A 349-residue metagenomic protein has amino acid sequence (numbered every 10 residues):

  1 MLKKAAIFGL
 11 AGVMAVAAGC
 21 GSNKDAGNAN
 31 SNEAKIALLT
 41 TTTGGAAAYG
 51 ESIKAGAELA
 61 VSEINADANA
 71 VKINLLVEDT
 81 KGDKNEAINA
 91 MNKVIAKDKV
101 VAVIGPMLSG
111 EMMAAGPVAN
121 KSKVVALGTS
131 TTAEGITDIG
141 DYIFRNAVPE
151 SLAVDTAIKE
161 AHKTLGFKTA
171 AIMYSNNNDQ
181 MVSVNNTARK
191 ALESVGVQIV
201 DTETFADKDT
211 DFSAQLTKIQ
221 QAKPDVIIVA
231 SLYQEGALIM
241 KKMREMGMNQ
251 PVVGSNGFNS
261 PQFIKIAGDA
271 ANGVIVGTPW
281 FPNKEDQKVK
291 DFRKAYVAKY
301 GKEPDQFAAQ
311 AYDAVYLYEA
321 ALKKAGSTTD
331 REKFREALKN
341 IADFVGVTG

Functional and structural regions predicted by a protein language model:
M1-K35, A66-N69: Short, low-complexity disordered leader/linker segments with a strong preference for bacterial N-terminal type II
K24-A26, Y49-I53, E63, D67-G135 (+2 more regions): Beta-alpha junction/loop-to-helix N-cap segments that form part of ligand/metal-binding clefts
A37-G56, E78-N85, M107-L108, M173-V182 (+3 more regions): Extracytoplasmic "Venus flytrap"
A87, N146-T169, V182-V184, D211-F212 (+4 more regions): Hydrophobic alpha-helical segments within soluble ligand-binding/sensing domains
A119, N185-G277: Extracellular/periplasmic bilobed ligand-binding domains
I143-T204, V226, Y318, L322: An alpha-beta-alpha
M243-Y312, K324: Extracellular/periplasmic periplasmic-binding protein-like sensory domains
K299-Y300, P304-A308, A320-G349: Segments of small-molecule ligand-sensing domains
